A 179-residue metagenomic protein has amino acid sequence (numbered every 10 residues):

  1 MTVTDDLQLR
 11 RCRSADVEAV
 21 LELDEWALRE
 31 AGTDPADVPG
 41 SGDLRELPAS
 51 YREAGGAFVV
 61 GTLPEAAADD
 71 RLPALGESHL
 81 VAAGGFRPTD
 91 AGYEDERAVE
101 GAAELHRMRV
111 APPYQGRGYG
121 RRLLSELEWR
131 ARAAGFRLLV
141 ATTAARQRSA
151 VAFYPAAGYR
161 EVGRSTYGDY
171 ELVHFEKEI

Functional and structural regions predicted by a protein language model:
V3, L7, R11-P112, L124-S125 (+2 more regions): Acetyl-CoA-dependent GNAT
V3-L7, W26, R45, G101 (+1 more regions): C-terminal "cap" of GNAT-fold acetyltransferases
R107-S125, R132-A134, L139, A145-A152 (+1 more regions): Conserved glycine-rich acetyl-CoA-binding loop
